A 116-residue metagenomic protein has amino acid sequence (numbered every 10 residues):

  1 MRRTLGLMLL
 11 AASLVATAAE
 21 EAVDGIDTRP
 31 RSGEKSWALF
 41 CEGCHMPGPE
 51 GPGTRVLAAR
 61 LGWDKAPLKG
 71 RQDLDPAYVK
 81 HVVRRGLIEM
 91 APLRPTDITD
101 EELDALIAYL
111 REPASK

Functional and structural regions predicted by a protein language model:
M1-T4: Positively charged n-region of N-terminal signal peptides that target proteins for export
G6-S13: Bacterial N-terminal signal peptides
A16-S36, P52: Electrostatic cytochrome c docking/interface patches
G33-A38, E112-K116: Short sequence/structural segments immediately N-terminal
W37-G48, L106, L110: The canonical Cys-X-X-Cys-His
M46-H81: Gly/Gly-Pro-rich "capping" loops immediately C-terminal to redox-active cysteine motifs in periplasmic/lumenal
V83, E89, R94-K116: C-terminal capping alpha-helices of c-type cytochrome domains
